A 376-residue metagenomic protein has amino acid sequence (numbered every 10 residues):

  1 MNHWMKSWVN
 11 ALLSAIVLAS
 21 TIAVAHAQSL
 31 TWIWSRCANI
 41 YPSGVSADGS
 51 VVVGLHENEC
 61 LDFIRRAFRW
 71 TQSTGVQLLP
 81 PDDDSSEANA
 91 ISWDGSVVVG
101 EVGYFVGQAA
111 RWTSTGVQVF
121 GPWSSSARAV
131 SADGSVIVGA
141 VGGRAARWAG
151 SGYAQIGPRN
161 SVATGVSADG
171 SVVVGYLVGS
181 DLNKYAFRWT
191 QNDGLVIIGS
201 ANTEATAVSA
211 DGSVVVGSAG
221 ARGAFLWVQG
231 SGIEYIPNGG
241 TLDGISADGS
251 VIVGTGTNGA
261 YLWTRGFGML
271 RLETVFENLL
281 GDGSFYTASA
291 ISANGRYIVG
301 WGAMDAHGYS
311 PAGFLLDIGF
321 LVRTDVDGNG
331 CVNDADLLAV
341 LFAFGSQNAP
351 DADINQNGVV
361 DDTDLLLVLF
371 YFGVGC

Functional and structural regions predicted by a protein language model:
M1, S126, R144, E204 (+3 more regions): Intrinsically disordered, low-complexity polar segments enriched in Ser/Thr/Pro and acidic
M1-V9: N-terminal secretory signal peptides that target proteins for export/translocation
M5, V97, E101, A110 (+6 more regions): Sensor of tandemly repeated, compositionally biased sequence architecture
N10-T21: Bacterial N-terminal signal peptides
A25-L321: Conserved "turn/edge" positions that cap or connect secondary-structure elements within repeat/scaffolded domains
L279, I318-C376: Cellulosome-associated attachment modules in secreted, modular CAZymes
